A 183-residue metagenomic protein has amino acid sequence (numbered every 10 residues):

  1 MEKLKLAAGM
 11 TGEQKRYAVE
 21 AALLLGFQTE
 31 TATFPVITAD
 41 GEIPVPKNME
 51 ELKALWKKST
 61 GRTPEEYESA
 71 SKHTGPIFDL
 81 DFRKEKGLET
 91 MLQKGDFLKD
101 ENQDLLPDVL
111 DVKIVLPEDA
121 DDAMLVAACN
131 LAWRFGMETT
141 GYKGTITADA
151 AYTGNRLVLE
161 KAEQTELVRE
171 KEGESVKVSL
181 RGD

Functional and structural regions predicted by a protein language model:
M1-D183: Solvent-exposed alpha-helical segments and adjacent loops that form catalytic or protein-interaction surfaces
